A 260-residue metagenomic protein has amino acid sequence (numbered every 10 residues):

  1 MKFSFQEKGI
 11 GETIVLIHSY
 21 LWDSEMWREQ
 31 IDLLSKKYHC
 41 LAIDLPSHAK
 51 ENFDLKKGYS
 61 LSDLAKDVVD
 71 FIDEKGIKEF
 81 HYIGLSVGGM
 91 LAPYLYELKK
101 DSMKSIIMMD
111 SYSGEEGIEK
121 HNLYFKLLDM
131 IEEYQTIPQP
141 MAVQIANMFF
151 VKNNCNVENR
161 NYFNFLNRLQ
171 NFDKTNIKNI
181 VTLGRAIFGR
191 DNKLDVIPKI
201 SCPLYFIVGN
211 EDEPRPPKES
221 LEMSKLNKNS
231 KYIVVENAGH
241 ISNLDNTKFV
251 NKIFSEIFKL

Functional and structural regions predicted by a protein language model:
Q6-K57, F71: Conserved HGGG/HGGXW glycine-rich cap/lid loop of the alpha/beta-hydrolase fold
D63-F80: Conserved acidic catalytic loop of the alpha/beta-hydrolase fold
G84-G88, A92: Gly/Ala-rich beta-loop-alpha elbow adjacent to hydrolase catalytic centers
E97, M103-T136: Flexible "cap/lid" loop of the alpha/beta hydrolase fold
G117-N122, I137-V196: Conserved alpha/beta-hydrolase catalytic His-Asp/Glu region
I200, F206-V208: Short beta-strand/loop motif that positions the catalytic acidic residue of the alpha/beta-hydrolase fold
N210-R215: Acidic catalytic loop of the alpha/beta-hydrolase fold
A238-N251: Catalytic histidine-centered segment of alpha/beta-hydrolase-like enzymes
